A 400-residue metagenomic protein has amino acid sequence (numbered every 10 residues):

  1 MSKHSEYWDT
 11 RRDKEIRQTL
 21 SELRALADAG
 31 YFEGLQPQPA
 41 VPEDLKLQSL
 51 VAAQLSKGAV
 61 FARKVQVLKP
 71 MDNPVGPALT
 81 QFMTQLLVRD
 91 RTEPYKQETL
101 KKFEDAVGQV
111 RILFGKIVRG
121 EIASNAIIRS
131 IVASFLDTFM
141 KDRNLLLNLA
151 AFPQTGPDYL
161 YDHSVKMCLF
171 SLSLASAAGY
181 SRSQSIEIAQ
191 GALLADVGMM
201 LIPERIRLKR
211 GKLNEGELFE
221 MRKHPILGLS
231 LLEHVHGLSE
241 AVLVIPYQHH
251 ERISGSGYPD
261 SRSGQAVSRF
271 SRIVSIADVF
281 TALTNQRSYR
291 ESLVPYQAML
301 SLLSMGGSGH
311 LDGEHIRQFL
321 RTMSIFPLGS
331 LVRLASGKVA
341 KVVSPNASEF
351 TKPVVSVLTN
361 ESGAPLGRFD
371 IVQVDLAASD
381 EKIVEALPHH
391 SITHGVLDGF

Functional and structural regions predicted by a protein language model:
M1-L160, T359, D370-F400: Non-catalytic interface/linker regions that flank or bridge core catalytic/transmembrane domains
K3, W8-D9, T284-Q286, E314-F400: Metal-dependent nucleotide-binding catalytic modules
G108-Q109, P157-I188, L227, G264-A266: Alpha-helical phosphate/pyrophosphate-handling elements in metalloenzyme active cores
R111, A133-M140, A151, C168-L172 (+4 more regions): Amphipathic, well-packed alpha-helical segments that form the structural scaffold of globular domains
L136-M140, P157-K166, V197-M200, E240: All-alpha helical catalytic cores of prenyl diphosphate-utilizing isoprenoid enzymes
L145-F152, I188, L194, M200-L208: Short, conserved phosphate-binding/catalytic loop or strand-edge motifs used in phosphoryl-/nucleotidyl-transfer
M167, E187-L201, F219-I316, I325-P327 (+2 more regions): Alpha-helical scaffolding flanking metal-ion-dependent phosphate/phosphodiester catalytic sites
I206-N214, L293: Post-HEXXH active-site segment of zinc metalloproteases
